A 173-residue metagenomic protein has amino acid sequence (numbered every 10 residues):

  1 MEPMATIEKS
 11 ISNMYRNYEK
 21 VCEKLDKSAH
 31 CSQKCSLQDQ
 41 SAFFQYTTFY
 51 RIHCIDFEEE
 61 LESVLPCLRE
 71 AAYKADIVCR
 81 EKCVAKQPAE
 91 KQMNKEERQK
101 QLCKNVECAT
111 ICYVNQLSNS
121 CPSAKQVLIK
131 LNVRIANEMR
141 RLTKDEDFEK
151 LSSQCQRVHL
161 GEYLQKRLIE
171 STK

Functional and structural regions predicted by a protein language model:
M1-K173: Mature extracellular/luminal domains of secreted and GPI-anchored eukaryotic proteins, especially small
